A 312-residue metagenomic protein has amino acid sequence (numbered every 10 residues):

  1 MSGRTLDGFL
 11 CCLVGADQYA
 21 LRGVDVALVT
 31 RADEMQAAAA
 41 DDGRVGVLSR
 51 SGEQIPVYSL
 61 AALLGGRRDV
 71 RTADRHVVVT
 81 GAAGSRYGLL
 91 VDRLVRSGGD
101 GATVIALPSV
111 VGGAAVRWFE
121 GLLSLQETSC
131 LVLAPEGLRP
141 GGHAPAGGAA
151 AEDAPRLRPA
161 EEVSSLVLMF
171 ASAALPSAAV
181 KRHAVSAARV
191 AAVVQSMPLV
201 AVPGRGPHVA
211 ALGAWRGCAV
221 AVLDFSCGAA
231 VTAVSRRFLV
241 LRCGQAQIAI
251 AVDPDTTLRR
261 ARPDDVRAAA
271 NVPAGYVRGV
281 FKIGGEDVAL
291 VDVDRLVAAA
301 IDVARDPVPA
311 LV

Functional and structural regions predicted by a protein language model:
M1-V312: An acidic, low-aromatic, low-complexity terminal/linker signal
